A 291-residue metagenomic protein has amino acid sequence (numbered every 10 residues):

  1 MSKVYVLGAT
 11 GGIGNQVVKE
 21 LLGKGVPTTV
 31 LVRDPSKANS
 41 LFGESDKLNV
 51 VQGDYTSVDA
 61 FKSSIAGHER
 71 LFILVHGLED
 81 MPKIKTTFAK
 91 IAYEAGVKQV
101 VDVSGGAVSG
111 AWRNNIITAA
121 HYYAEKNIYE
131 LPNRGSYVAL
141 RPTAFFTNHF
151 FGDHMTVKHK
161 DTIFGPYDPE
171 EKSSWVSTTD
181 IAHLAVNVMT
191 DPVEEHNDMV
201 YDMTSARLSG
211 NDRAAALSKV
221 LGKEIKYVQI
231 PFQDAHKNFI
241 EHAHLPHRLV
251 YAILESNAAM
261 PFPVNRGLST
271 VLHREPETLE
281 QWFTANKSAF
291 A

Functional and structural regions predicted by a protein language model:
S2-F42, T56-D59, A66, G77-T86 (+3 more regions): Oxidoreductase cofactor-interface core, primarily capturing Rossmann-like NAD(P)-dependent enzymes
L7, L74, H273: Residues lining the SAM
K47-L48, Y137: Short, conserved active-site loop motifs that form the nucleotide-linked donor/cofactor pocket
G53: Cofactor-binding loops of NAD(P)H-dependent oxidoreductases, dominated by short-chain dehydrogenase/reductases
I65, E69-F72, V101: N-terminal Rossmann-like NAD(P) cofactor-binding module of classical short-chain dehydrogenase/reductase
H196, F232-A291: A hydrophobic C-terminal alpha-helical subdomain
V228-I230: NAD(P)-dinucleotide binding in Rossmann-like oxidoreductases
